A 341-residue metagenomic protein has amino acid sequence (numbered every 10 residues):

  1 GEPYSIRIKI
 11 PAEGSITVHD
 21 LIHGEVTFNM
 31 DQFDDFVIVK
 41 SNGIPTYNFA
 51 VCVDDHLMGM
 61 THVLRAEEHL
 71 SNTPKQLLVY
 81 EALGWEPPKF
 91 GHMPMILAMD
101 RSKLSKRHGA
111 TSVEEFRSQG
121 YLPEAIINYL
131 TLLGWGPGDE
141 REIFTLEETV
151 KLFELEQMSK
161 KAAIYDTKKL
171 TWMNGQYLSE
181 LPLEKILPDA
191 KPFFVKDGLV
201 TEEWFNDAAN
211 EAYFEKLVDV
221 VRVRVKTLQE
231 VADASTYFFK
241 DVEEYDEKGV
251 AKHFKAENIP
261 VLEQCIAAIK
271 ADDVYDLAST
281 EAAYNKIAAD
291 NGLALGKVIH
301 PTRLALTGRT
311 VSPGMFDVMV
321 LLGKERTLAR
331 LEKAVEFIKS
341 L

Functional and structural regions predicted by a protein language model:
G1-H92, L97-L104, S112, P137: Active-site cores that bind ATP or allylic diphosphates and position pyrophosphate for catalysis
I8, L170, T302: Conserved S/T- and glycine-rich ATP-binding loop of Class I adenylate-forming
M58-V63, T111, C265, A283-N285 (+1 more regions): Glycine- and acidic
L64-R65, E115, D272-V274: A generic structural signal for short
S71, W85-K89, M93-Y245, T307-L341: Catalytic adenosine-cofactor/nucleotide-binding cores of aminoacyl-tRNA synthetases and other
K75, A125, V261: Charged catalytic carboxylate motif
G249-L306: C-terminal accessory/binding modules appended to enzymatic or scaffolding proteins
